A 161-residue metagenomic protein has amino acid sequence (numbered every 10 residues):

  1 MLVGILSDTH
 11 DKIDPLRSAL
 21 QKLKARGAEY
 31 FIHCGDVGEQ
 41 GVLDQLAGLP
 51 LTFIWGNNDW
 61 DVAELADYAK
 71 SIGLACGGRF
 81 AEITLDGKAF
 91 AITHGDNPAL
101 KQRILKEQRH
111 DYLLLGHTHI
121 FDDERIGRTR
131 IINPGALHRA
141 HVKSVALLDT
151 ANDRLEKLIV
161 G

Functional and structural regions predicted by a protein language model:
L2-H10, A89-G95, R130-G135, K157: Active-site-proximal beta-strand elements of phosphoester/diester hydrolases
L2-T84: Core catalytic region of metal-dependent phosphoesterases/phosphodiesterases, especially metallo-beta-lactamase-like
H10-P15, G38-G41, N58-E64, N97-Q102 (+2 more regions): Active-site environment of divalent metal-dependent phosphoester hydrolases
D11-A25, I92-E107: Pre-active-site segment of Zn-dependent metallo-hydrolases
S18, A25, A66, C76-D86 (+2 more regions): Binuclear metal-dependent phosphoesterase catalytic core
Y30-C34, Q108-I120: A short, flexible low-complexity segment enriched in Lys/Arg and Gly/Pro that occurs in N-terminal basic tails
I32, T52-I54, Y112-L114, R130-I132 (+1 more regions): Hydrophobic/aromatic beta-strand patches that form the interior of the parallel beta-sheet core in alpha/beta enzyme
Q45-G48, I104-Q108: Short, conserved loop/helix-junction motifs that constitute active-site signature segments in enzyme catalytic cores
